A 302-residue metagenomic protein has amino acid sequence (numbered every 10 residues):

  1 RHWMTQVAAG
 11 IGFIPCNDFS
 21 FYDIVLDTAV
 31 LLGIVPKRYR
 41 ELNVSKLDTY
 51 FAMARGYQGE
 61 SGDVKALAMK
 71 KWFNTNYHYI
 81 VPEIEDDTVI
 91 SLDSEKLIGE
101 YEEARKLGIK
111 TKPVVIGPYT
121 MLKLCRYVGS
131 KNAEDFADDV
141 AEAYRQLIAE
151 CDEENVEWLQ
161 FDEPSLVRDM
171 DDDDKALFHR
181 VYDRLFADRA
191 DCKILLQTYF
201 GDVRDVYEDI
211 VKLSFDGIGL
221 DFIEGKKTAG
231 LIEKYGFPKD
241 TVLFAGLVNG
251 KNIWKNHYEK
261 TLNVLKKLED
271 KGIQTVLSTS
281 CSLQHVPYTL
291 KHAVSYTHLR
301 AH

Functional and structural regions predicted by a protein language model:
R1-T28: TRNA-binding/sensing appendages of the translation machinery
Q6, A104, C151, E163 (+2 more regions): Conserved, mostly hydrophobic/aromatic
I14-C16, T111-V115, L159-F161, I194-T198 (+3 more regions): Hydrophobic faces of well-ordered beta-strands that scaffold small-molecule active sites in alpha/beta enzyme cores
F19, I116-T120, P164-L166, Q197-V203 (+3 more regions): Active-site beta-loop-alpha junctions enriched in small/polar residues
R40-E142: Active-site-proximal, glycine-rich beta->alpha crossover segments in alpha/beta enzymes that shape flexible
K175-C192: Alpha-helix-loop-beta-strand connector modules within alpha/beta enzyme cores
E208-Y296: Catalytic-face loop-and-helix region of soluble metabolic enzyme cores
T297-H302: Conserved small/polar residues in nucleotide/adenosyl-binding loops
